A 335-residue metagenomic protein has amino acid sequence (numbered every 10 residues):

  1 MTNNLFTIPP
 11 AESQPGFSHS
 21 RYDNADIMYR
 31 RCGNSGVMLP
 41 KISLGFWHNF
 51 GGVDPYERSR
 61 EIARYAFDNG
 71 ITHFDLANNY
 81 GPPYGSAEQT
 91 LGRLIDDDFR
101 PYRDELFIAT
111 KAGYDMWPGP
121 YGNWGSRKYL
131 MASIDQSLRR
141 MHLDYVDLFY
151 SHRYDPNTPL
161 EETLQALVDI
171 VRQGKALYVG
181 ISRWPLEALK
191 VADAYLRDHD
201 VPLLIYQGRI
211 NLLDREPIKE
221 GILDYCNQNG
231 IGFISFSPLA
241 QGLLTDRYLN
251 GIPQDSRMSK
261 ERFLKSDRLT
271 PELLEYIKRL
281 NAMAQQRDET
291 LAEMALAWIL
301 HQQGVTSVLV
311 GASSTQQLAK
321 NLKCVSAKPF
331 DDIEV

Functional and structural regions predicted by a protein language model:
M1-L106: N-terminal binding-site loop/beta-alpha segment at the start of enzyme catalytic domains that lines or forms
N3-Y22, D26, T158-E334: Beta/alpha (TIM)-barrel catalytic core signal, keyed to glycine-rich beta->alpha loops juxtaposed to Asp/Glu that bind
C32, L44, S59, A66 (+13 more regions): Conserved, mostly hydrophobic/aromatic
G33-G51, A109-G122, Y145, Y150: N-terminal small/glycine-rich loop or linker at the start of catalytic domains across soluble metabolic enzymes
G51-Y56, N79-A87, D155-P159, L186-E187 (+1 more regions): Acidic-and-aromatic substrate-binding clefts and catalytic sites of carbohydrate-active enzymes
V53-F67, W124-M141, L189-D193: Short, acidic/polar
D54-R58, S86, T90, Y121-Y129 (+2 more regions): Alpha-helix N-cap and loop-to-helix initiation/capping positions
P118-Y150, R209-E216: Active-site gating/metal-coordination segments in enzymes
